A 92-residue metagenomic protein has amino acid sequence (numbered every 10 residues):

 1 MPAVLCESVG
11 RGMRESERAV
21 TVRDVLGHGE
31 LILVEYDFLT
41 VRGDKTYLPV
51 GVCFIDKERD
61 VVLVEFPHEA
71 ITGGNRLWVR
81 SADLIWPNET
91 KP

Functional and structural regions predicted by a protein language model:
M1-V79: Basic/aromatic-rich interaction segments and small domains that mediate binding to polyanionic partners
R76-P92: Short, Lys/Arg-rich amphipathic alpha-helical interaction segments that bind nucleic acids or acidic protein surfaces
